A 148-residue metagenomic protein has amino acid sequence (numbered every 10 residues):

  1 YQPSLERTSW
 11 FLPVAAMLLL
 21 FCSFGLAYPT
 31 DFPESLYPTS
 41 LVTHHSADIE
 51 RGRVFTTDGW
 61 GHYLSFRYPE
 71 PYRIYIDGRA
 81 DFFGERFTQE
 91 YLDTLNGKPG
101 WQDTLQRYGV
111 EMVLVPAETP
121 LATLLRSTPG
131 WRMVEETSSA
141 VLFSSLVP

Functional and structural regions predicted by a protein language model:
Y1-I49, G59-G61, Y68-E70, A80 (+1 more regions): Membrane-proximal, lumen/periplasm-facing interface regions of secretory-pathway glyco- and lipid-modifying enzymes
D48-E85, E111-A117, F143: Short periplasmic/luminal acceptor-recognition loop of GT-C membrane glycosyltransferases, typified by
R67, F87-L142: Periplasmic/luminal catalytic loop of GT-C fold multi-pass membrane glycosyltransferases that transfer sugars from
V147-P148: Short, solvent-exposed mixed-charge patches
